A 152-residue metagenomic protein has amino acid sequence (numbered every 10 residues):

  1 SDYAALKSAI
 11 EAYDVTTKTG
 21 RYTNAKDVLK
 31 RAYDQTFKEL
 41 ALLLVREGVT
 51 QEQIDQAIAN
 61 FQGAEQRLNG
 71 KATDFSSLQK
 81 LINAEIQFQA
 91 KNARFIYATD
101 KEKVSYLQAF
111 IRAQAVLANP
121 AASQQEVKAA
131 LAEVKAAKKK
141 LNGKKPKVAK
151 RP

Functional and structural regions predicted by a protein language model:
S1-P152: Beta-rich interaction/scaffold domains
